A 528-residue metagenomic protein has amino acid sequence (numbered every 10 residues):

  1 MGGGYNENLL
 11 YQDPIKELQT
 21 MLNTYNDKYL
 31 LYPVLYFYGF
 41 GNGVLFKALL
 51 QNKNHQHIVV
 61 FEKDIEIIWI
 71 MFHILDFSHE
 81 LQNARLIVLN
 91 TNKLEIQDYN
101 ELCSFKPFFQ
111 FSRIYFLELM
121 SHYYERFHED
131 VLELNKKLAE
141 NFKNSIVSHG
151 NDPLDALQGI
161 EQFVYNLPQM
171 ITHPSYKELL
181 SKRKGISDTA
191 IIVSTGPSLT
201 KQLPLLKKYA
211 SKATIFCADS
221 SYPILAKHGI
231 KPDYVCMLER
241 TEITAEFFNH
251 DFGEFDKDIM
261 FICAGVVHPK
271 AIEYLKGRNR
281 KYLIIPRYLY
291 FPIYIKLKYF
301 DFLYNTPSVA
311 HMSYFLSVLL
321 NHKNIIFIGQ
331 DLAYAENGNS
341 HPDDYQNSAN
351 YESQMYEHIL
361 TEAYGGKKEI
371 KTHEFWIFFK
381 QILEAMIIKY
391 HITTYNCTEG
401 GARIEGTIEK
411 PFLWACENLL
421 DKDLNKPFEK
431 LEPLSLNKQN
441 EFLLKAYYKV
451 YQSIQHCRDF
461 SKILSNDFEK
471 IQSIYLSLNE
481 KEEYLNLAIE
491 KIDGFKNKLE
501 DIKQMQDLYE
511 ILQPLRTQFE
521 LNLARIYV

Functional and structural regions predicted by a protein language model:
M1-A190, P197-T214, P223-K227, I243-D258 (+4 more regions): N-terminal donor/sugar-recognition subdomains of glycan-related enzymes, prototypically the membrane-proximal stem
L31-L35, D188-I192, C236-L238, P292-F302 (+1 more regions): Short, basic, glycine/proline-bearing loop/turn elements
E62, S221-Y222, G229-E239, S317-D344: Glycine-rich phosphate/pyrophosphate-binding loops and their adjacent beta-strand/loop elements at enzyme active sites
L75-F77, K231-Y234, E239, D251 (+4 more regions): Short secondary-structure boundary/capping segments
P269-I328, L332: Active-site/ligand-binding-proximal alpha/beta "capping" segment
Y282-Y290, D343, N347-M355: Flexible glycine/proline-rich, aromatic-decorated loop/lid segments
E352-F379: A structural-propensity feature for long, helix-poor, extended segments
